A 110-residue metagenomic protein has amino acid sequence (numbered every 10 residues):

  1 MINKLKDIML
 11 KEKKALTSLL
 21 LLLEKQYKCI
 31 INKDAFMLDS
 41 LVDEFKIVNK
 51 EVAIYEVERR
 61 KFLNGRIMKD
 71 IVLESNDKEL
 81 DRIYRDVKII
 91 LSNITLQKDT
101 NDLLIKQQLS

Functional and structural regions predicted by a protein language model:
M1-T17, L21-K28, D39-S110: C-terminal-biased regions
